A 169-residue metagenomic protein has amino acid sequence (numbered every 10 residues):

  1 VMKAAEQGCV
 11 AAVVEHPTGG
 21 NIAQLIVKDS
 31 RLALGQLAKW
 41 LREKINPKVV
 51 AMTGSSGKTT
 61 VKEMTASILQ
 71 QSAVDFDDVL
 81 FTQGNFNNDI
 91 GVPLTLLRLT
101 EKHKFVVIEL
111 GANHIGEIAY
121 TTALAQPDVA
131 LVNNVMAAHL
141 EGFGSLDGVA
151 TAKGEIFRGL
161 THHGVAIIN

Functional and structural regions predicted by a protein language model:
V1-Q36: N-terminal leader/targeting and accessory segments in enzymes
A11-A12, I167-N169: ADP-ribose/adenylate-binding Rossmann-like module
G20, A33-I168: Phosphate-binding loop of NTP-binding sites
